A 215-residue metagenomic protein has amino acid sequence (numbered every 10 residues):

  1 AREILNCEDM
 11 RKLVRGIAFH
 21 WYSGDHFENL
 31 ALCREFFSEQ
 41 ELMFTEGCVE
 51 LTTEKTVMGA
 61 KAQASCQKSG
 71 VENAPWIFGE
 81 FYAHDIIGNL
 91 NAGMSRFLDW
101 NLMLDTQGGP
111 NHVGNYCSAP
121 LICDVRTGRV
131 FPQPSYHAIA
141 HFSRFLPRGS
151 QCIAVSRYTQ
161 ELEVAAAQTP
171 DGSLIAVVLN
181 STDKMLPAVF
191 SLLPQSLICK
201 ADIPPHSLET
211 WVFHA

Functional and structural regions predicted by a protein language model:
A1-A215: Substrate-binding and catalytic surfaces of secreted/luminal carbohydrate-active proteins
